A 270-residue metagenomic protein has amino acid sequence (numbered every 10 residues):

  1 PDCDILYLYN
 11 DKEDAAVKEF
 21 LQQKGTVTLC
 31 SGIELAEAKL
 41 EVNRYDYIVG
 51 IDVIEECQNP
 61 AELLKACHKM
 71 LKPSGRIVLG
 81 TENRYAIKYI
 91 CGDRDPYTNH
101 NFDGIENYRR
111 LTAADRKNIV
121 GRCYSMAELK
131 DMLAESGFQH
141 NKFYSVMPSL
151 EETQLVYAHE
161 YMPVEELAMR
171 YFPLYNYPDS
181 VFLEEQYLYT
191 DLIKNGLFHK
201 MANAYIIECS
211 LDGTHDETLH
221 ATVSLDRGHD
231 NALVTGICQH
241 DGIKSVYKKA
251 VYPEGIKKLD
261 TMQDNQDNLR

Functional and structural regions predicted by a protein language model:
A38-I48: A short acidic, Gly/Pro-enriched loop at the edge of an enzyme's catalytic core that lines a small-molecule cofactor
Y47-N59: A short SAM/SAH-binding and catalytic strip from SAM-dependent methyltransferases
A61-R76: A short glycine-rich, Lys/Arg-flanked "PGG" loop and its adjoining helix->strand segment in the class I
L79-G104: Conserved class I S-adenosyl-L-methionine
K117-F143: Short alpha-helix
K142-D179: Conserved catalytic loop of SAM-dependent methyltransferase domains
H159-P163, G196-S224, G228: Core SAM-dependent methyltransferase catalytic element
G213-R270: Conserved ATP-binding subdomain of kinase catalytic cores across diverse folds
